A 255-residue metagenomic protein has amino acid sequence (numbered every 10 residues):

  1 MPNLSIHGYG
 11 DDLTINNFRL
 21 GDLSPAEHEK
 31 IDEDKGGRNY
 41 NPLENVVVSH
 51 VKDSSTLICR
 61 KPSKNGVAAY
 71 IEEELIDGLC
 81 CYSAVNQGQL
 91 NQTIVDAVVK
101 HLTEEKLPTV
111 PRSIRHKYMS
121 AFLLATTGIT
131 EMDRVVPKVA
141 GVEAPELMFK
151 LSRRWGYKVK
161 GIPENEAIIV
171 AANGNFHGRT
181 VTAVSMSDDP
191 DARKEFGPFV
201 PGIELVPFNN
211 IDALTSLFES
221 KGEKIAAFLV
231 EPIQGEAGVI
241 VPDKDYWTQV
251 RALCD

Functional and structural regions predicted by a protein language model:
N3-S55, C59-K64: Active-site-adjacent loop/helix segments that line or gate small-molecule/cofactor pockets in enzymes
L75-I162: Glycine-rich loop-to-alpha-helix module at the N-terminal edge of alpha/beta enzyme cores
L124-A227, D245-T248: PLP-dependent aspartate aminotransferase-fold enzymes
K224-V239: Short acidic, glycine-rich surface-loop motifs adjacent to enzyme active sites
I240-D255: Catalytic PLP-binding core of fold-type I/II PLP enzymes
